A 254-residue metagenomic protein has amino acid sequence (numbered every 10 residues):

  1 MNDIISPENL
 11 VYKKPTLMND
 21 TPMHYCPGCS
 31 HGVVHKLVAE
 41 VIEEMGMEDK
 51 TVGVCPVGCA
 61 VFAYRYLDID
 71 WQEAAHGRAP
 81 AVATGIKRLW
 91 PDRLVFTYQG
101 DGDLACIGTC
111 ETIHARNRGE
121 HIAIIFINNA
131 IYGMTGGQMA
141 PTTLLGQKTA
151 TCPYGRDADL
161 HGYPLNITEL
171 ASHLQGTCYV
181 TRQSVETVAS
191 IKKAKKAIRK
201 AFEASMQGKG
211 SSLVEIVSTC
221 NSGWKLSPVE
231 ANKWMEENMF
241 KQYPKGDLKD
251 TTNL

Functional and structural regions predicted by a protein language model:
M1-F96, Q207: Thiamine diphosphate
M1-V11, P15, D20, M206-L254: Flexible, low-complexity linker and terminal segments
K13, A140-Q207: Conserved thiamine diphosphate
V57-C59, N129-I131, T187, I216-G223: Glycine-rich beta-alpha junction loops
V57-G133, K196-K200: Thiamine diphosphate
I69-Q72, A115, A140-L144, E230-K233: Short, hinge-like loop/turn segments at secondary-structure boundaries
T109-H114, M134-K148: Active-site-proximal loop->helix
